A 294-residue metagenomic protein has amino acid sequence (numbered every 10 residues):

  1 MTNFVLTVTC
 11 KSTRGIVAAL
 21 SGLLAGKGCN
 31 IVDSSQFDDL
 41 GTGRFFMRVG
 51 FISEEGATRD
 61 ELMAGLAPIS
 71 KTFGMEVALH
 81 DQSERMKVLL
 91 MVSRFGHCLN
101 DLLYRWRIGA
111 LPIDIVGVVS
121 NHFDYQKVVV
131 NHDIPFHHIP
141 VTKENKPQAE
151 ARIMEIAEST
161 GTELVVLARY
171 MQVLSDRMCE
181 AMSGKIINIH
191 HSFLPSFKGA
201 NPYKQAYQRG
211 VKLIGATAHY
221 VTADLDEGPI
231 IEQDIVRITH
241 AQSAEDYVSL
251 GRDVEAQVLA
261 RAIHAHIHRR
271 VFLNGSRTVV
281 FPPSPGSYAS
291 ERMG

Functional and structural regions predicted by a protein language model:
M1-K11: Short glycine-/aliphatic-rich beta-strand segments at the starts of folded cytosolic domains
M1-N3, K27-F37, G41: N-terminal short leaders/motifs
T13-D33: Short amphipathic alpha-helix segments
F37-G294: One-carbon transfer enzymes
